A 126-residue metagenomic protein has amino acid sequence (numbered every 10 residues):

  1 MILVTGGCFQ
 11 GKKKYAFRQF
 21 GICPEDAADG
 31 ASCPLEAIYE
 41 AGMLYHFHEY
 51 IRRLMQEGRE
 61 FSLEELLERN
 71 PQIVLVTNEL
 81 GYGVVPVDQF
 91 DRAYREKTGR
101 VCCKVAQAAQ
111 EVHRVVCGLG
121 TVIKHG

Functional and structural regions predicted by a protein language model:
M1-C33: Glycine-rich P-loop/Walker A and Walker A-like loops and their local beta1-loop-alpha1 context in P-loop NTPases
G6, H46, C117: Active-site donor-binding loop signature of nucleotide-sugar glycosyltransferases
Q10, E49-Y50, G81, G120: Short, solvent-exposed loop/turn segments at secondary-structure junctions
K13, F17, E57-E60, G99: Short amphipathic alpha-helical segment that frequently serves as the phosphate-/nucleotide-binding helix
F17, D29, E57, G118 (+1 more regions): A generic "cationic amphipathic patch" detector
G21, Y50-I51, V87-D91: Short linear motifs at secondary-structure transitions and domain/linker junctions
E25-V76: Conserved nucleotide-sensing/catalytic segment adjacent to the nucleotide-binding pocket in NTP-handling enzymes
F61-G126: Replace "adjacent to P-loop NTPase cores in ATP/GTP-dependent enzymes" with "adjacent to NTP-binding cores
